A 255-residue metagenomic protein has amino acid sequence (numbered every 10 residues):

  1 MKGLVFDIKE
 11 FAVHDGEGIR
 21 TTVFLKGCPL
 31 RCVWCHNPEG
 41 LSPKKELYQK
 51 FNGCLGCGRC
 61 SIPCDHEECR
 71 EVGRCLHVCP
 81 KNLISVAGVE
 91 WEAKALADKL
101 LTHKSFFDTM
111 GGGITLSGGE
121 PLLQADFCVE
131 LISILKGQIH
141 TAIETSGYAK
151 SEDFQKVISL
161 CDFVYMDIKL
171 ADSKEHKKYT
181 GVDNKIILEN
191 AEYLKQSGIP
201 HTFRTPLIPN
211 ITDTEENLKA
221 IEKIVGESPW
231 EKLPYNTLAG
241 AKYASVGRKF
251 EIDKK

Functional and structural regions predicted by a protein language model:
M1-I19: Short, Lys/Arg-rich amphipathic segments at extreme N-termini
V13-V23, G40-K45, D65-E68: Short, intrinsically disordered, charge-biased short linear motifs at domain edges
T22-C35, Y48-N82, E120: Cysteine-centered iron-sulfur cluster-binding motifs in ferredoxin-type domains/subunits of redox enzymes
N37-L47, S85-G88: Iron-sulfur (Fe-S) cluster-binding segments and ferredoxin-like electron-carrier domains, especially [2Fe-2S]
P43, C60, K219-S228, K254-K255: Short, intrinsically disordered, charge-balanced linker/junction segments flanking boundaries in proteins
E71-C75, I84-A95, K99-F106: Fe-S ferredoxin-like electron-transfer domains and their immediately adjacent linker/connector regions across
K94-S245: Conserved AdoMet/S-adenosylmethionine-binding subsite of the radical SAM
A244-D253: Short glycine/proline- and charge-enriched loop/turn segments that cap or connect secondary-structure elements
